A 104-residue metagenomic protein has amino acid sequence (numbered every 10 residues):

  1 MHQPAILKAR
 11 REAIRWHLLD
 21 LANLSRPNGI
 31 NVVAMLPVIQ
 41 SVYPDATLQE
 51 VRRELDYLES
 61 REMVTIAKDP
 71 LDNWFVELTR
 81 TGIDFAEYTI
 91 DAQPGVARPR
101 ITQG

Functional and structural regions predicted by a protein language model:
M1-G29: Short alpha-helical segments that sit at the start of domains
A13, N23-S25, P37, D45-L48: N-terminal acidic leader/helix
N28-I39: Short acidic, hydrophobic short linear motifs in intrinsically disordered regions
D45-S60: Short amphipathic alpha-helical interaction segments
E59-D69: A short, conserved structural fragment
L71-L78: Minor-groove-contacting beta-hairpin "wing" of winged helix-turn-helix DNA-binding domains
R80-G104: Short, amphipathic alpha-helical interaction segments positioned at domain boundaries
